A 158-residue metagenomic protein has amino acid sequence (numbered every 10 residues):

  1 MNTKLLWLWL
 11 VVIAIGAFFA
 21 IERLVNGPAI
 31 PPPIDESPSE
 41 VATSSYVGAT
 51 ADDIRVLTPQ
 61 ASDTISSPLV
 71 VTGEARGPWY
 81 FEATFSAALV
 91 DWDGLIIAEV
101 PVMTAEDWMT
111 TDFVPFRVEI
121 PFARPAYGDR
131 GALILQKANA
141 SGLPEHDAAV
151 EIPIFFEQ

Functional and structural regions predicted by a protein language model:
M1-T3, R23, T72: N-terminal secretory/membrane-targeting helices
M1-V12: N-terminal Sec-pathway targeting helices
L5, E40, S44-Y46, T50-A51 (+2 more regions): Mixed-charge, polar/low-complexity N-terminal
I13-L24: Hydrophobic alpha-helical membrane-insertion segments, chiefly the h-region of N-terminal signal peptides
L24-T50: N-terminal, intrinsically disordered, polar/charged segments of Gram-positive cell-envelope systems that serve as
I30-P32, T43-Y46, T72-P78, W92: Short, mixed-charge, low-aromatic patches
D53-L57, A61-V70, R76-Q158: Ser/Thr-rich low-complexity repeats and stalk/linker segments
